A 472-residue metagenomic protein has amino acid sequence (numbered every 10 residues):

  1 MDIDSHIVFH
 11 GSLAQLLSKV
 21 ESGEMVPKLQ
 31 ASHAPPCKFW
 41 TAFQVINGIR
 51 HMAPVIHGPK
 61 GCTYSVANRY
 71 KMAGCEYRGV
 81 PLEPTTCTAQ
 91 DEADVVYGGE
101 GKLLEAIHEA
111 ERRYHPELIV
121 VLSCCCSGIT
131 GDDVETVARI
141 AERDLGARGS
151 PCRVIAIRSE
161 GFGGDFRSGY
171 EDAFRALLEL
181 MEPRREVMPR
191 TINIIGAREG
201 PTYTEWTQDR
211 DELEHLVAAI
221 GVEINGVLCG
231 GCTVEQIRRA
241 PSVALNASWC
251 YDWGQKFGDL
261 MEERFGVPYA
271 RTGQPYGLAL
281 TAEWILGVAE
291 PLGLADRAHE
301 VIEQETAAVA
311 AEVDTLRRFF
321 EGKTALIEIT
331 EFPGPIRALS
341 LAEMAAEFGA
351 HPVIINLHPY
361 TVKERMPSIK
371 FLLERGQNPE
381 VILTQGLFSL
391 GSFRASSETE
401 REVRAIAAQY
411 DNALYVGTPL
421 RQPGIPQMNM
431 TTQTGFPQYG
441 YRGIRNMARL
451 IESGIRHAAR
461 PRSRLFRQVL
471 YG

Functional and structural regions predicted by a protein language model:
M1-G472: An N-terminal assembly and electron-transfer interface module characteristic of large anaerobic redox and radical
